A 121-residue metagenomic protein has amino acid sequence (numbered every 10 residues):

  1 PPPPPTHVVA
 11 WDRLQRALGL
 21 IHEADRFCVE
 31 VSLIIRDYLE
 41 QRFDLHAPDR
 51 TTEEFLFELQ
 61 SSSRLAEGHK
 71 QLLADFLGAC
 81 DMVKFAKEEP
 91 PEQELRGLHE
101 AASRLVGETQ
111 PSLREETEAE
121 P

Functional and structural regions predicted by a protein language model:
P1-P121: Solvent-exposed, low-complexity, intrinsically disordered, charge-rich segments adjacent to transmembrane helices
